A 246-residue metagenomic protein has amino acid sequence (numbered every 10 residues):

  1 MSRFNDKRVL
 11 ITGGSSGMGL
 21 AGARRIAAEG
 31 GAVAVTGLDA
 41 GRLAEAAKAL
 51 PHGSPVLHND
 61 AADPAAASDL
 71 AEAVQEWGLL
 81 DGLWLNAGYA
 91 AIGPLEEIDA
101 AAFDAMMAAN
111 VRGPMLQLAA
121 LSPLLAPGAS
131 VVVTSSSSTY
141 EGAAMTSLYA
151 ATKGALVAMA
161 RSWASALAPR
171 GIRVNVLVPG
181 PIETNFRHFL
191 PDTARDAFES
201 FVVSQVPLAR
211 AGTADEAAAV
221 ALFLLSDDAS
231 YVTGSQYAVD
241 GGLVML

Functional and structural regions predicted by a protein language model:
R8, S15-S16: Conserved glycine-rich cofactor-binding loop
P94-L95, D99-M107, F198, V202: Substrate-binding pocket helix/loop in short-chain dehydrogenase/reductase
L118, T152, A160: Active-site helix of classical SDR
P123, S165-P169, S230: Alpha-helical segment proximal to the catalytic Tyr-Lys
S136: Residue(s) in the substrate-gating loop at a strand-loop-helix junction that position the organic substrate next
V174, V178-F189: Short, flexible catalytic-loop segment of classical short-chain dehydrogenase/reductase
L222, T233-L246: Short C-terminal tail/terminal secondary-structure segment of NAD(P)H-dependent dehydrogenase/reductase domains
